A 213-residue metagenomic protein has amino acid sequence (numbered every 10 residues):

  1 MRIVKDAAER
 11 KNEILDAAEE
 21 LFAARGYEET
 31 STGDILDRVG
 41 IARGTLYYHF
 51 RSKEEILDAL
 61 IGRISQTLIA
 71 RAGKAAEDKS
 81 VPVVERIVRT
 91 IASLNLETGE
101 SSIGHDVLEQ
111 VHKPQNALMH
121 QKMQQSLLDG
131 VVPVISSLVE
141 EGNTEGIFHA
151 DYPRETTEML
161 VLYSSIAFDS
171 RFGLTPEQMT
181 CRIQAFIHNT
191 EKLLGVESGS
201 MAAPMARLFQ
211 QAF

Functional and structural regions predicted by a protein language model:
M1, D129, P133, S137-E145 (+1 more regions): C-terminal peripheral helix-coil segments that are non-catalytic and often amphipathic
R2, E13, L21-E55, A59 (+1 more regions): Helix-turn-helix
E13, A59, G73-G104, T157-L160 (+1 more regions): Hydrophobic alpha-helical connector segments
A24-R25, K79, E145: Short coil/turn segments at alpha/beta junctions that flank glycine-rich nucleotide-binding fingerprints
I64, L68, T90, L94 (+4 more regions): Hydrophobic/aromatic residues within well-ordered alpha-helical segments
A76-E77, A92-G99, D106-P114, H188-G195: Helix-loop "lid/cap" segments that line or gate small-molecule binding pockets
E85, M123-L127, E140-M159, E177-C181: All-alpha amphipathic helical-bundle segments outside canonical DNA-binding/catalytic cores that form hydrophobic
G99-S136, E140-I147: Short secondary-structure transition hinges
